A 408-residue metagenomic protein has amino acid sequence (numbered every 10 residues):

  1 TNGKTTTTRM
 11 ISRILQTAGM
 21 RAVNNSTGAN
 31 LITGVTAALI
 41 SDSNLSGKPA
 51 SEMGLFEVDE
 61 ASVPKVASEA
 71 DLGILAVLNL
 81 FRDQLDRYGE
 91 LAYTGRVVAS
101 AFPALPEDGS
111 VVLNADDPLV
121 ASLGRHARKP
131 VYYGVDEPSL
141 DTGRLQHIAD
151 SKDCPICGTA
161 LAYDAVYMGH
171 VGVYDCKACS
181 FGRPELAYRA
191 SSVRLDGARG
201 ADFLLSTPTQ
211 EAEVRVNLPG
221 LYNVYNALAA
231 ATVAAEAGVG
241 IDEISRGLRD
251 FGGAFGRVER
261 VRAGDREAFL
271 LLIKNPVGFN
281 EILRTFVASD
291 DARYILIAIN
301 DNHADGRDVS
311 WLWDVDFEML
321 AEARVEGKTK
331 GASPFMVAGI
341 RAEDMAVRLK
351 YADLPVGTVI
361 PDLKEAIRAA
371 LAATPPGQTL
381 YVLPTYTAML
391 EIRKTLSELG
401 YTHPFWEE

Functional and structural regions predicted by a protein language model:
T1-G134, P138, T142-C154: Phosphate-binding loop of NTP-binding sites
I11, L15, V35-L39, A227-A237 (+2 more regions): Buried hydrophobic packing segments
S26-T27, E57-D59, N79-L80, N114-D116 (+10 more regions): Fold-independent oxyanion-binding glycine-rich loops and adjacent beta-strand/coil segments at enzyme active sites
G34, K65-V66, D86-R87, S122-G124 (+7 more regions): Short glycine-/acidic-enriched loop or helix-start segments at secondary-structure transitions that form or flank
L78, V112, N226, A230 (+2 more regions): Residue-level signal for inorganic ion chemistry
F81-Q84, E211, N302-H303: A short, flexible beta-alpha/helix-coil linker loop
G134-P276: Adenine nucleotide phosphate-binding catalytic loops in nucleotide-utilizing enzymes
G158, V171-S180, T232-I241, R246-F255 (+1 more regions): ATP-dependent carboxylate-amine ligase
